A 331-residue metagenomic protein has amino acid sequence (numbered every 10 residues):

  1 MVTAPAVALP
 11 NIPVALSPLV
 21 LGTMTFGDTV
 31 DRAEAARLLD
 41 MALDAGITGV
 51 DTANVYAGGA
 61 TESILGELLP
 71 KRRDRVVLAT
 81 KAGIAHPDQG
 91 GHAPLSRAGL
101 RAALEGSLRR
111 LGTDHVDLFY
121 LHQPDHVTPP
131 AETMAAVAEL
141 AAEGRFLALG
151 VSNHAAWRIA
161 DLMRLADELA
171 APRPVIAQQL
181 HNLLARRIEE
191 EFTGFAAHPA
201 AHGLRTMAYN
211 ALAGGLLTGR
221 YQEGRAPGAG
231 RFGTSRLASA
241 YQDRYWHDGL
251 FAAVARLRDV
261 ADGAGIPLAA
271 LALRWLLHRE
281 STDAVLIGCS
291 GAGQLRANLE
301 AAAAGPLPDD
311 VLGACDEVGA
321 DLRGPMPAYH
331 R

Functional and structural regions predicted by a protein language model:
M1-V76: N-terminal binding-site loop/beta-alpha segment at the start of enzyme catalytic domains that lines or forms
P10-A15, D44, G66-V77, L108-G112 (+3 more regions): Acidic (Asp/Glu)-rich catalytic clusters
P10-F26, A79-H92, H115, Y120: N-terminal small/glycine-rich loop or linker at the start of catalytic domains across soluble metabolic enzymes
G22-A33, H86-R101, H122-T128: Active-site mouth loops of central-metabolism enzymes
G27-D31, A53-E62, D125-P129, A156-W157 (+1 more regions): Acidic-and-aromatic substrate-binding clefts and catalytic sites of carbohydrate-active enzymes
V30-A42, L95-L111, I159-R164: Short, acidic/polar
L108-P129: Active-site groove signature of glycoside hydrolases
T128-V318, L322: Beta/alpha (TIM)-barrel catalytic core signal, keyed to glycine-rich beta->alpha loops juxtaposed to Asp/Glu that bind
